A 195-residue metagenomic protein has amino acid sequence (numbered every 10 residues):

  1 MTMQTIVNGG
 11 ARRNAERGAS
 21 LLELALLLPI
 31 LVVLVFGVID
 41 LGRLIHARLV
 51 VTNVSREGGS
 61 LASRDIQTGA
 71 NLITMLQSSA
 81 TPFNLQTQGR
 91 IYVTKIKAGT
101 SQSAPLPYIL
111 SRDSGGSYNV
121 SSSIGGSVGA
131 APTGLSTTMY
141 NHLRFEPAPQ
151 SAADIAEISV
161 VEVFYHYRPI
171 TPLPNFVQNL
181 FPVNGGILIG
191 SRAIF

Functional and structural regions predicted by a protein language model:
M1-R17: N-terminal leader/signal peptides at the extreme start of proteins
M3-I6, L26-I30, S55: Mobile, glycine-rich extracellular loop/lid and propeptide segments that shape or gate substrate/ligand access
N14-R43: N-terminal single-pass transmembrane signal-anchor helix
L41, I45, V54-S79: N-terminal alpha-helical signal peptides/signal-anchor transmembrane segments
D65-P107: Extracytoplasmic beta-strand-rich oligomerization domains located immediately C-terminal to a leader/signal peptide
R90-K95, V160-F164, G190-I194: Soluble periplasmic/extracytoplasmic beta-strand elements of cell-envelope proteins
G99-I187: Intrinsically disordered, low-complexity regions enriched in Pro/Ser/Thr/Gly and acidic residues
